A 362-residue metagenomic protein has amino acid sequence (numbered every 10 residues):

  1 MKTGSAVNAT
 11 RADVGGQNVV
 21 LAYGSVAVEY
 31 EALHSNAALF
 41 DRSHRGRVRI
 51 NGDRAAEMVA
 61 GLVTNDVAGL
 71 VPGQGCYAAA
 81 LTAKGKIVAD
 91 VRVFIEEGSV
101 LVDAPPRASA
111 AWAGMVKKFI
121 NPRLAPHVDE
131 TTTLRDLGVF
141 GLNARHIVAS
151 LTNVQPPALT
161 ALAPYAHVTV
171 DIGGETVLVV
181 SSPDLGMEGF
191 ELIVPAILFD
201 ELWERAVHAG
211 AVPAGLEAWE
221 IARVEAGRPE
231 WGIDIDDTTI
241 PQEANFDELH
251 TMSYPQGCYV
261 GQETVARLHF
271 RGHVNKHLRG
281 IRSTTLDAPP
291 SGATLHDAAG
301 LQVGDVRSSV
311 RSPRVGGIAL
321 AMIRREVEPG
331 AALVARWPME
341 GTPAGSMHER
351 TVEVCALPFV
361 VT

Functional and structural regions predicted by a protein language model:
M1-Y77, L81, K86-V88: Acidic, proline/glycine-enriched N-terminal capping motif
K2-V28, I120, A125-R282, Q302 (+2 more regions): Glycine-rich, acidic
R49-R54, V139, N143, R282-P290: Short, surface-exposed ligand-recognition loops at beta-strand->loop->(often short) alpha-helix junctions that present
D53, P105-A110, L142-A144, V194-D200 (+1 more regions): Helix N-cap motif at beta-to-alpha junctions
L62, A113-K118, L151-N153, L198-A211 (+2 more regions): Short amphipathic alpha-helices in soluble, non-transmembrane regions that often serve as interface/regulatory elements
V91, T238-I240, A244-M252, Q256-Q262 (+1 more regions): Glycine-rich, small/acidic residue-mixed loop/short-helix segments
I95-E96: Generic beta-strand structural signal
V100-D103, E188-V194, G316-R324: A generic structural motif
